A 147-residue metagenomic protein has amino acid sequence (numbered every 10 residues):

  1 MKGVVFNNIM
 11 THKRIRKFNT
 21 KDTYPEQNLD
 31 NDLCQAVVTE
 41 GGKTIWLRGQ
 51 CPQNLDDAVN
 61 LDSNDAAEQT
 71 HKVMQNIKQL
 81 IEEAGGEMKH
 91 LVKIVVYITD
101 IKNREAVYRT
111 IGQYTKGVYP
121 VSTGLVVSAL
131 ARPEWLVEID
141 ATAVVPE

Functional and structural regions predicted by a protein language model:
K2-Q75, Q79-V92, T99-E147: N-terminal presequence-like segments and the immediate start of the first folded domain
